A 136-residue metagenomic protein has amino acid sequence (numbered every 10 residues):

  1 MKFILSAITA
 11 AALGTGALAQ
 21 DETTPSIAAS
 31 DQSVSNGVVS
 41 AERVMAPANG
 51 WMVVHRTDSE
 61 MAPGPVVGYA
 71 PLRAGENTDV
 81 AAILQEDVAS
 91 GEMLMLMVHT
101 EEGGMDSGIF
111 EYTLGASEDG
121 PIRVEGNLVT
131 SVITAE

Functional and structural regions predicted by a protein language model:
M1-I4: Positively charged n-region of N-terminal signal peptides that target proteins for export
S6-G14: Hydrophobic helical h-region of N-terminal Sec-dependent signal peptides in bacterial secretory/periplasmic proteins
T15-Q20: Sec/Tat signal peptide C-region and signal peptidase I cleavage site
E22-P63: Short, surface-exposed binding/anchoring microloops in extracellular/periplasmic proteins
S40-E42, E76-D87: Exposed aromatic-hydrophobic patches
P65-G75: Solvent-exposed serine/threonine-rich low-complexity stretches and specific carbohydrate-binding patches
E92-E101: Short, aromatic- and glycine-rich surface loops/edge beta-strands on solvent-exposed regions
T100-G115: Short acidic/polar inter-strand loop motif in beta-rich domains
